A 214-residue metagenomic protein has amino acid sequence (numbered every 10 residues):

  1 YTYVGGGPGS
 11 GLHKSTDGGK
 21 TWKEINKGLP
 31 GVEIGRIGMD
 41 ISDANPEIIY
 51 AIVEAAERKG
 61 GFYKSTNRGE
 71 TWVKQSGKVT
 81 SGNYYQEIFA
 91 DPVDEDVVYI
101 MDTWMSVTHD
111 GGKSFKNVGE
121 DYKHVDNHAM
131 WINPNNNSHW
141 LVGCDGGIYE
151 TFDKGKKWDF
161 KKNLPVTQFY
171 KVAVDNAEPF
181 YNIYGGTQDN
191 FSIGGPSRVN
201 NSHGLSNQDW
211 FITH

Functional and structural regions predicted by a protein language model:
Y1-H214: Beta-propeller blade termini and top-face loops
